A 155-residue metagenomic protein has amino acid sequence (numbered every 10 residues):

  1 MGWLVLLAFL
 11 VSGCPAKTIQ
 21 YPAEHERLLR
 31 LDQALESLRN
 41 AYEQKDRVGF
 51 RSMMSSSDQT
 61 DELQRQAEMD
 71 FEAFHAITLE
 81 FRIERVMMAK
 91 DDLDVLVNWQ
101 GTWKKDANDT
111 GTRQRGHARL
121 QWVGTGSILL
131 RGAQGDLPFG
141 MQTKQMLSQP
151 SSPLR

Functional and structural regions predicted by a protein language model:
M1-W3: Bacterial N-terminal signal peptides that target proteins for export
L6-A8, L120-Q121: Short secondary-structure subsegments characteristic of cysteine-rich extracellular domains
L10-G13: C-terminal motif of bacterial Sec signal peptides marking the signal peptidase cleavage site
K17, E26, D32-E36, R47-L96 (+2 more regions): Short solvent-exposed beta->alpha transition segments
M88-R155: Exposed beta-sheet edge and beta->alpha loop/turn motif
